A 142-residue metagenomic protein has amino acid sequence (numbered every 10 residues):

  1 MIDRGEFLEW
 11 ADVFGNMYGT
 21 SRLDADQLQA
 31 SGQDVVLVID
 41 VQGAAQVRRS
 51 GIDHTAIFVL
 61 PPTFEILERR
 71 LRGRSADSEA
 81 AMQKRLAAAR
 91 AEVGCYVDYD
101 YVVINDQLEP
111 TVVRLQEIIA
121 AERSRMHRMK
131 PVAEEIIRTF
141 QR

Functional and structural regions predicted by a protein language model:
M1-L37, Q42-A45: ATP-dependent small-molecule kinase phosphotransfer cores that center on conserved nucleotide phosphate-binding segments
M1-L8, R70-D77, E117-A121: Conserved AAA+ ATPase "sensor/coupling" helix adjacent to the nucleotide-binding pocket
I2, R48-G51, R70-L71, D100 (+1 more regions): Short, flexible helix/strand-to-coil boundary loops that buttress conserved ligand/catalytic motifs in alpha/beta
Q27-A30, R48-I52, G94-Y96: Conserved catalytic network of the ASCE P-loop NTPase/AAA+ motor domain
V35-D40, R49-G73, I104-N105: Conserved phosphate-donor/acceptor-positioning beta-strand/loop module used by diverse small-molecule
H54, I66, R74-G94, E109-P110: Ras-like small GTPase catalytic G-domain
A76-D77, G94-R142: NTP-dependent small-molecule kinase module
